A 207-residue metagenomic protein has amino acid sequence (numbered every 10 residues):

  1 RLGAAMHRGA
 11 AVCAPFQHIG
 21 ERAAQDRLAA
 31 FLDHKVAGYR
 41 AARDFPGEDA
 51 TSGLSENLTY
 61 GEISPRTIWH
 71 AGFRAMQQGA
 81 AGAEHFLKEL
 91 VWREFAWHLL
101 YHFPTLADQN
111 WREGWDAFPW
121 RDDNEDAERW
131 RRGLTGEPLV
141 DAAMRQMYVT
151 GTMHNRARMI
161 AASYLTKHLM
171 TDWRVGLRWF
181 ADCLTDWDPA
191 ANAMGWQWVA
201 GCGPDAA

Functional and structural regions predicted by a protein language model:
R1-N110: Glycine/tryptophan-enriched, flexible segments
P46, A50, E56-Y60, S64 (+6 more regions): Secondary-structure capping and boundary motifs in well-ordered enzyme cores
S52-E56, R129, D141-Y148, R158-H168 (+2 more regions): Contiguous, well-ordered alpha-helical segments that form the cores/surfaces of helical PPI scaffolds
R74, W92, Y101, T105 (+3 more regions): Short, well-ordered loop/turn and helix-capping segments at boundaries between secondary-structure elements and domains
K88, W97-V140: Aromatic-anchored, charged helix-turn/loop surface patch used as a conserved interaction hotspot
H98, N155-R156, D172-L177, D188-G195: Acidic/polar loop patches that form or flank catalytic/metal-binding clefts of enzymes that bind anionic ligands
P119, W179-A207: C-terminal, helix-dominated tail/subdomain
